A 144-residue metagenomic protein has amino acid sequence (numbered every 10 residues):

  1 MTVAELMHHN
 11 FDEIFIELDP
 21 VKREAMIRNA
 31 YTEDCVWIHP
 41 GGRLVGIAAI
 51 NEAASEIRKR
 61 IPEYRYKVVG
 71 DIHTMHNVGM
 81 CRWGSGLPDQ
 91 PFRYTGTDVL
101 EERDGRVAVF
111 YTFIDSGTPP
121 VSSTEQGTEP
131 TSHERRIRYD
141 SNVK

Functional and structural regions predicted by a protein language model:
M1-N29, T128-K144: Short, low-complexity N-terminal intrinsically disordered segments enriched in polar/charged residues
A4-E5, E24-N77: A solvent-exposed, acidic/Ser-Thr-rich amphipathic alpha-helical stretch
D12, C35-V36, D115: A broad detector of the eukaryotic-type serine/threonine protein kinase catalytic domain
I14, W37-P40, L87: A general structural-boundary detector
E52, R58-K144: A beta-strand edge to alpha-helix "cap/lid" segment located at domain peripheries
